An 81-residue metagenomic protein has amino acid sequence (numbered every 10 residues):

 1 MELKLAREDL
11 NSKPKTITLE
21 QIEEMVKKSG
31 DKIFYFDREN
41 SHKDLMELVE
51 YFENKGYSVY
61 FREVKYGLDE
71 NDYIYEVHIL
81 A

Functional and structural regions predicted by a protein language model:
M1-H42: An N-terminal amphipathic alpha-helical segment
M25-K27, E50, L68-E70: Sterically constrained small-residue positions within well-ordered secondary structures of folded domains
K43-D44, Y60: Amphipathic alpha-helical interaction segments
L45-N54: Short, aromatic/basic amphipathic alpha-helical patches
Y57: Short phosphate-binding/catalytic loops that engage adenosine nucleotides
Y60-A81: C-terminal edge-of-domain segments
